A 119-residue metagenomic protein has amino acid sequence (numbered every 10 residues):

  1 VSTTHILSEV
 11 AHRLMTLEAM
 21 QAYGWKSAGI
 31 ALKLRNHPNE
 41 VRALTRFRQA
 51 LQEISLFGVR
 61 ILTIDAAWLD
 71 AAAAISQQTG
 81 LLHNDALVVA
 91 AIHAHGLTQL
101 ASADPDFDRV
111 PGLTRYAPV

Functional and structural regions predicted by a protein language model:
V1-G80: PIN-domain endoribonuclease scaffold, especially VapC-family toxins
T3, N84, A103: Replace "coordinates the UDP/GDP/TDP-sugar" with "coordinates nucleotide-activated sugar donors
I6-L7, W68, L87-V88, D106-F107: Alpha-helix capping/helix-boundary segments
W25-A28, A86-V89, D108: Glycine-rich loops and low-complexity Gly/Arg-rich segments that provide flexible linkers or classic glycine-based
L51-E53, I61, G80, N84 (+1 more regions): Internal alpha/beta domain cores that form substrate/cofactor-binding pockets in large enzymes and binding proteins
S76-H83, H95, Q99: Short coil/turn residues that cap or connect secondary-structure elements
V89-V119: Acidic, PIN/NYN-like endoribonuclease modules and their adjacent C-terminal/linker elements
